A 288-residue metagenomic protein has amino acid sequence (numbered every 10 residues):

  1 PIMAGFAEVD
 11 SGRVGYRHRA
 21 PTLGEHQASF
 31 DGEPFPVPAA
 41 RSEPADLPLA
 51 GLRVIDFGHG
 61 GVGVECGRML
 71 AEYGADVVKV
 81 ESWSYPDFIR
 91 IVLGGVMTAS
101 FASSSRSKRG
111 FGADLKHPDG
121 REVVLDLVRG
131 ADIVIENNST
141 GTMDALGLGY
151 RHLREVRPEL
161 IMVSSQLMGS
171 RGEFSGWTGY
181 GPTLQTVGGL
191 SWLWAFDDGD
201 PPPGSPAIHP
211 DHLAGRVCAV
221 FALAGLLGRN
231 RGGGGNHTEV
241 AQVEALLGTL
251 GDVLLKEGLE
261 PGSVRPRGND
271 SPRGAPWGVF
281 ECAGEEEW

Functional and structural regions predicted by a protein language model:
P1-R17: A glycine-rich dinucleotide-binding beta-alpha-beta segment and adjacent secondary-structure elements that constitute
A4, M97-A99, G179, G274-W277: Short beta-strand-initiation
V9-R13, G130-E136, C282-E285: Short, surface-exposed connector motifs at secondary-structure boundaries
H18, E260-W288: Alpha-helical interface/anchor segments and their boundary "cap" residues
H18, T22-H237, E257, P261-P266: N-terminal helix-loop segment corresponding to the beta1-alpha1 unit of nucleotide/adenylate-binding folds
S84, L167-G169, Q242-L247, G284-E286: Glycine-rich beta-alpha junction loops
G232-G248: Polar, surface-exposed loop/tail segments that function as active-site lids or cofactor/substrate-recognition elements
